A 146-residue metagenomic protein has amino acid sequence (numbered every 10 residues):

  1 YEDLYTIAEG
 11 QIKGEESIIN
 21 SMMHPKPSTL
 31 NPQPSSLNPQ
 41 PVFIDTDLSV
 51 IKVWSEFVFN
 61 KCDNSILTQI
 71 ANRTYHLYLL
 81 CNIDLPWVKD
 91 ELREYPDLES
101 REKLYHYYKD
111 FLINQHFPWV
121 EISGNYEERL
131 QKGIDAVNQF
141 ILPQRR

Functional and structural regions predicted by a protein language model:
Y1-P25, N38-K61: Conserved nucleotide-sensing/catalytic segment adjacent to the nucleotide-binding pocket in NTP-handling enzymes
I19-P25, H116-I122, R145: Surface-exposed helix-capping loop/turn segments at secondary-structure junctions
W54-Y126, D135: A glycine- and Lys/Arg-enriched "phosphate-lid" helix/loop adjacent to the NTP-binding pocket of small-molecule kinases
D135-P143: C-terminal alpha-helix
